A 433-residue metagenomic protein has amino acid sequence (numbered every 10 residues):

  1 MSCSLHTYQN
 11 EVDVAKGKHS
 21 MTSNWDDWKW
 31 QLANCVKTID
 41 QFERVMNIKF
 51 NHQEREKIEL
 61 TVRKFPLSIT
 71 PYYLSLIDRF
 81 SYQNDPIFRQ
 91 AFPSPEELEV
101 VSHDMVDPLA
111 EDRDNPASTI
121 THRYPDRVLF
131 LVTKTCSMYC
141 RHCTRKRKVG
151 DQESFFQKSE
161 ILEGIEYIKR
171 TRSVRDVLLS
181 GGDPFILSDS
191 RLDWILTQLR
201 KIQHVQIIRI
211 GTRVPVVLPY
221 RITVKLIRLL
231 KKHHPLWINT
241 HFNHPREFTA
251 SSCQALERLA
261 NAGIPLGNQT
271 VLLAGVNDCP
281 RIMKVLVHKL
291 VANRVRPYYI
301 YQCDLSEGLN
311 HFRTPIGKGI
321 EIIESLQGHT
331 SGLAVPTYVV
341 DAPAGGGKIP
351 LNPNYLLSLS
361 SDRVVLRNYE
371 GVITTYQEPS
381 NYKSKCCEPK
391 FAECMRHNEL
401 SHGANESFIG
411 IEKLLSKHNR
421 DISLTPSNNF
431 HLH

Functional and structural regions predicted by a protein language model:
M1-H122: Flexible, acidic/Gly-rich N-terminal and inter-domain linker regions that tether and position cofactor-handling modules
C3, N84, R113-P116, Y124-D126 (+1 more regions): A short, charged
L67-I69, N115-T144: N-terminal pre-triad scaffold of radical SAM enzymes
S68, I323-E412: C-terminal accessory regions of radical SAM enzymes
R127, V149-F155, G182-D183, R213: Flexible, glycine/proline-enriched loop segments at strand-loop-helix junctions that form or flank small-ligand binding
F130-L131, C143, V177-L179, P184-F185 (+1 more regions): Conserved catalytic-core segments centered on acid/base and nucleophilic motifs
K146-V177, S190-W194, H433: Conserved alpha-helical substructure of the radical SAM core
L162-R172, F185-T330: Conserved AdoMet/S-adenosylmethionine-binding subsite of the radical SAM
